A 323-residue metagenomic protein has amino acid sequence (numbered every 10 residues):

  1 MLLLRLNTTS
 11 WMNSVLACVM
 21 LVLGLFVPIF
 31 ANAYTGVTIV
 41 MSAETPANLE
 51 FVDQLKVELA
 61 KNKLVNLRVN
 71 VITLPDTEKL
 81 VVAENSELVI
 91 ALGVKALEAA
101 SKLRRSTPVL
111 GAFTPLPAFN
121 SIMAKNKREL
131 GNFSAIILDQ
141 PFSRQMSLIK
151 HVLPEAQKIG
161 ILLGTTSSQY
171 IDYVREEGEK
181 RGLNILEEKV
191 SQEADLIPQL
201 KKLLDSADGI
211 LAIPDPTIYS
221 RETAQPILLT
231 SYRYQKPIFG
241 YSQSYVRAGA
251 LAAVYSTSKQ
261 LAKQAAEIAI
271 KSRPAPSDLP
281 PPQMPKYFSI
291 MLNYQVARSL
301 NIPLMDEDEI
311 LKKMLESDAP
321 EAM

Functional and structural regions predicted by a protein language model:
L2-V19: Bacterial N-terminal signal peptides that target proteins for export
F26-P28: N-terminal signal peptide c-region/cleavage motif recognized by signal peptidases
A31-M323: Short hydrophobic alpha-helices and adjacent helix-cap/hinge residues
